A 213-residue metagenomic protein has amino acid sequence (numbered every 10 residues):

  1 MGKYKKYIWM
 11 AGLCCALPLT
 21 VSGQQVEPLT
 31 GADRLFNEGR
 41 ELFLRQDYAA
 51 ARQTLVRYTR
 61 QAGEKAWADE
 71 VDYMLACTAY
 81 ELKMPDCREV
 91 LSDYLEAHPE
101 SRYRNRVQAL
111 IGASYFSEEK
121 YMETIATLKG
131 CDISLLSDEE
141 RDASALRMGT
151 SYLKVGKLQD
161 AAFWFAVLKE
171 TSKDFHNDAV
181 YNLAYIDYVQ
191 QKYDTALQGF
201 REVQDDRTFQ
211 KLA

Functional and structural regions predicted by a protein language model:
G2-Y7, V21-A213: Acidic, polar-rich low-complexity tracts and alpha-helical solenoid repeat scaffolds
M10-P18: Bacterial N-terminal signal peptides
